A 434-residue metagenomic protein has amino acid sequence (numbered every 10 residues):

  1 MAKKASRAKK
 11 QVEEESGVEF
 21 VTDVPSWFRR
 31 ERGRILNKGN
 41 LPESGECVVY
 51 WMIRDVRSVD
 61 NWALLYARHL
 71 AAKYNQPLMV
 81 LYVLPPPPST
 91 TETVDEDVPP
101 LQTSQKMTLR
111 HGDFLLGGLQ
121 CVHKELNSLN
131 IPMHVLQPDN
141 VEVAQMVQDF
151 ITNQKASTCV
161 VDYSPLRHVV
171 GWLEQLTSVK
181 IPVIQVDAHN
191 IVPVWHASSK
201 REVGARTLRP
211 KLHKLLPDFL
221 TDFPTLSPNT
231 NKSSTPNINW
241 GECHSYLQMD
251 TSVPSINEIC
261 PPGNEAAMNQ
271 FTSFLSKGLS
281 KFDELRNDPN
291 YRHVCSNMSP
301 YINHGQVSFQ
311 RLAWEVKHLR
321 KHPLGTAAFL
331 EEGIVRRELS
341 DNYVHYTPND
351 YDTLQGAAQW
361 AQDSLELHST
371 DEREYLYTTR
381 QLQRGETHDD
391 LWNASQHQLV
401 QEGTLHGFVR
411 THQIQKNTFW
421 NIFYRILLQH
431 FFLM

Functional and structural regions predicted by a protein language model:
M1-T230, G325, H397, K416-N421 (+1 more regions): Trp/Phe/Arg-rich N-terminal binding region typifying the photolyase-homology
A2-A5, V12-E15, W27-F28, E43-G45 (+2 more regions): Glycine/tryptophan-enriched, flexible segments
R57-N61, S299-N303, G403-F408: Short, conserved micro-motifs enriched in small and acidic residues
Y66, M146, Q270, N297 (+4 more regions): Short, hydrophobic/aromatic alpha-helical segments in well-folded domains
E331, R336, S340-S395: Aromatic-anchored, charged helix-turn/loop surface patch used as a conserved interaction hotspot
D341-N342, G407, R425: Acidic/polar loop patches that form or flank catalytic/metal-binding clefts of enzymes that bind anionic ligands
N349-D350, G356-D363, L367-S369, R410-M434: Active/binding-pocket-proximal capping segment
T379-I422: Extended, compositionally biased non-globular segments
